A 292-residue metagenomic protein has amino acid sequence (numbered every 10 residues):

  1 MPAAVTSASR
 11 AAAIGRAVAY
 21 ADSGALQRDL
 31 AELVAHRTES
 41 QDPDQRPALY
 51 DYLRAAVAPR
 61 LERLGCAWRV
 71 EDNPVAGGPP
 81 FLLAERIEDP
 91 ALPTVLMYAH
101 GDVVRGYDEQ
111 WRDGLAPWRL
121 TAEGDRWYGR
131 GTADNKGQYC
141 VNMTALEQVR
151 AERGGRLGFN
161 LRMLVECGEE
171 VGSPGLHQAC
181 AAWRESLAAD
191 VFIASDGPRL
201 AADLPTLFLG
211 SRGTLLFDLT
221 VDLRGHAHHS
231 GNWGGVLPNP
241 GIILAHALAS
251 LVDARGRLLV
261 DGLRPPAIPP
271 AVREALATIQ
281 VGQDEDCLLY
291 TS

Functional and structural regions predicted by a protein language model:
P2-T132, V149-F159: Acidic/His- and Gly-rich active-site-bordering loop/insert found across diverse amide/peptide-bond hydrolases
G131-G210: Acidic/histidine-rich catalytic neighborhood of metal-dependent amide-processing enzymes
Q178, G234-G256: A short core secondary-structure module
F208-D222: Flexible glycine/proline-rich, aromatic-decorated loop/lid segments
R224-N232: Flexible glycine/proline-enriched surface loops and loop-helix/loop-strand junctions
D261-V272: A glycine-rich phosphate-binding loop feature that marks nucleotide/adenosyl-phosphate handling sites
Y290-T291: Conserved small/polar residues in nucleotide/adenosyl-binding loops
